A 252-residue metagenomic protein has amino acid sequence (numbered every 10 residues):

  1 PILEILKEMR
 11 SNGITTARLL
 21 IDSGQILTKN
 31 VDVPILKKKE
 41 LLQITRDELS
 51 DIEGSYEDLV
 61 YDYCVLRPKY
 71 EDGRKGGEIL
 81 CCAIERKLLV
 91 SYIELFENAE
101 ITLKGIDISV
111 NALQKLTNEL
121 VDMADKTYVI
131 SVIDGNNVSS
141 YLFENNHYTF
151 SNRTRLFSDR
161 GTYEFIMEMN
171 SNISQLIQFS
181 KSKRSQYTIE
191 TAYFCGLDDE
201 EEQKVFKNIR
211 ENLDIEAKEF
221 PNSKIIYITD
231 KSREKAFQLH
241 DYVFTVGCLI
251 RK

Functional and structural regions predicted by a protein language model:
I2-G13: Short amphipathic alpha-helices and their capping/turn segments at secondary-structure boundaries
S11-G24, F96, T102-G105, R184-D198: Short glycine-rich phosphate-binding loop at a beta-alpha junction
L20-E119, N222-I228: Active-site neighborhood for divalent-cation/phosphate handling
R74-L176: Small-residue (GG/TT-enriched) beta-loop-alpha framework at ligand/catalytic clefts
A112, E219-K252: Glycine-rich phosphate-binding/hydrolytic loop that grips phosphoryl groups
E168-S185, V205: Phosphate/ATP-binding catalytic cores across multiple sugar-kinase/actin-like superfamilies, primarily ASKHA
I189-I215: Glycine-rich phosphate-binding loops at beta-strand->alpha-helix junctions
